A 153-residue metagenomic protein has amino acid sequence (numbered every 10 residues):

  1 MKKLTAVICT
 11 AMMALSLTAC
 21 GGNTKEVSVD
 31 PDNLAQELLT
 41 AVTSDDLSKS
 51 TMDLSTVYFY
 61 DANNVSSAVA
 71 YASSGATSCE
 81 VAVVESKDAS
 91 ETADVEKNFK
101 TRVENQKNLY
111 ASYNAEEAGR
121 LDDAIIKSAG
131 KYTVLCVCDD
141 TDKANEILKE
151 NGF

Functional and structural regions predicted by a protein language model:
M1-A11: Positively charged n-region of N-terminal signal peptides that target proteins for export
A11-M12, D140: Hydrophobic alpha-helical membrane-insertion segments
L15-A19: C-terminal motif of bacterial Sec signal peptides marking the signal peptidase cleavage site
G21-F153: Mature, Sec-exported extracytoplasmic domains of Gram-positive
